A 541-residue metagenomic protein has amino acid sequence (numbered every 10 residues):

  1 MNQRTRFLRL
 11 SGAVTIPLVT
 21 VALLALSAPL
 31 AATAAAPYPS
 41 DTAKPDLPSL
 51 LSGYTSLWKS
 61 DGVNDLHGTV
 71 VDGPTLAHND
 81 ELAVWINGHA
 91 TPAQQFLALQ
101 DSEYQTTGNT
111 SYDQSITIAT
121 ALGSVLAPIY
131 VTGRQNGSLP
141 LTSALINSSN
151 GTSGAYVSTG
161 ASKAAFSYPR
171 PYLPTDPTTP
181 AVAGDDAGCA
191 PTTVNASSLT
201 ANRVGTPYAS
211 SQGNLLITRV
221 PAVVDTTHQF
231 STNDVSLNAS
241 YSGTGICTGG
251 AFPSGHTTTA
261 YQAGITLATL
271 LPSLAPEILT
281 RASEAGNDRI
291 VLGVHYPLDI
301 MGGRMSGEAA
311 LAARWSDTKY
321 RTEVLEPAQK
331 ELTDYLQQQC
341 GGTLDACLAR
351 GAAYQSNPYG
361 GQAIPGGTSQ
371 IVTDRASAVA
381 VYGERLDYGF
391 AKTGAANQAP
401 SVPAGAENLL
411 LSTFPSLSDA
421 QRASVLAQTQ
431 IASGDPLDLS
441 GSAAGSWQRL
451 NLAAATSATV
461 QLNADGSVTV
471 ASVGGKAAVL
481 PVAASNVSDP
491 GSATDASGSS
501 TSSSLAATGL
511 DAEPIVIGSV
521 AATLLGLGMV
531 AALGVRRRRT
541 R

Functional and structural regions predicted by a protein language model:
N2, A35-V291, Y320, P327 (+2 more regions): Hydrophobic alpha-helical bundle signature of multipass membrane enzymes
F7-V21, I515-A521: Sec-dependent N-terminal signal peptides
V21-A32: C-terminal segment of classical bacterial N-terminal signal peptides
V294-Y354: Extended amphipathic alpha-helical segments with heptad-repeat/coiled-coil character used for oligomerization, fusion
G342-G367, D374: Extended ligand-binding clefts on enzyme/binding-domain cores
S488-A522: Extracellular Ser/Thr-rich, low-complexity/disordered mucin-like segments
E513-R537: A cross-kingdom C-terminal cell-surface attachment/processing module
R539-R541: Cytoplasmic C-terminal tails of single-pass
